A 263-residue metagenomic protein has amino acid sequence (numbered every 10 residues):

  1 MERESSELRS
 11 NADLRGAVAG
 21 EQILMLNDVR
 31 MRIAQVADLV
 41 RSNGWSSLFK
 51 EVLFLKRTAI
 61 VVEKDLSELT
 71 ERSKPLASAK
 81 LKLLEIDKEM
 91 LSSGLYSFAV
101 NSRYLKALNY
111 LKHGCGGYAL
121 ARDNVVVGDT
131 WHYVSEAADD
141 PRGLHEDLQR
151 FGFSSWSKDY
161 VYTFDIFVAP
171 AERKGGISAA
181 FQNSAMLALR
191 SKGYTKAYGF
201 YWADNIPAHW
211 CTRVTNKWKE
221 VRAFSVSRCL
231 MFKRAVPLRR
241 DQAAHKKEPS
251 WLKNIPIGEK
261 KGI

Functional and structural regions predicted by a protein language model:
G16-A107, H113-C115: Acyl-donor-binding surface of acyltransferase catalytic domains
V62, K219-K233: Conserved catalytic-core motifs of GNAT/GCN5-like acyltransferases
N109, H113, A121, V125-V161: Conserved acyl-donor/pantetheine-binding loop and adjacent beta-alpha core of acyl/acetyltransferases and related
D165-V168, K174-A188: Conserved acetyl-CoA-binding loop-helix of GNAT-fold acetyltransferases
A169, W202: Residue-level recognition of the GNAT/N-acetyltransferase active site
R190-Y201: Conserved GNAT acetyl-CoA-binding A-motif
A203-R222: Conserved active-site alpha-helix within GNAT-family acetyltransferase domains
